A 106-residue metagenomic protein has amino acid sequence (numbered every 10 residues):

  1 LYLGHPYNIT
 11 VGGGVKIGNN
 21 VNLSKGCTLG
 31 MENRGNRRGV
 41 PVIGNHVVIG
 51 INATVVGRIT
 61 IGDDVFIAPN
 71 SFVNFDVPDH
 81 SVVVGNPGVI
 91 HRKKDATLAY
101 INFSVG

Functional and structural regions predicted by a protein language model:
L1-H91: Structural signal for interior beta-strand "rungs" in well-ordered beta-sheet cores of soluble enzyme domains
A96-G106: Terminal amphipathic alpha-helical/low-complexity segments used for targeting or macromolecular assembly
